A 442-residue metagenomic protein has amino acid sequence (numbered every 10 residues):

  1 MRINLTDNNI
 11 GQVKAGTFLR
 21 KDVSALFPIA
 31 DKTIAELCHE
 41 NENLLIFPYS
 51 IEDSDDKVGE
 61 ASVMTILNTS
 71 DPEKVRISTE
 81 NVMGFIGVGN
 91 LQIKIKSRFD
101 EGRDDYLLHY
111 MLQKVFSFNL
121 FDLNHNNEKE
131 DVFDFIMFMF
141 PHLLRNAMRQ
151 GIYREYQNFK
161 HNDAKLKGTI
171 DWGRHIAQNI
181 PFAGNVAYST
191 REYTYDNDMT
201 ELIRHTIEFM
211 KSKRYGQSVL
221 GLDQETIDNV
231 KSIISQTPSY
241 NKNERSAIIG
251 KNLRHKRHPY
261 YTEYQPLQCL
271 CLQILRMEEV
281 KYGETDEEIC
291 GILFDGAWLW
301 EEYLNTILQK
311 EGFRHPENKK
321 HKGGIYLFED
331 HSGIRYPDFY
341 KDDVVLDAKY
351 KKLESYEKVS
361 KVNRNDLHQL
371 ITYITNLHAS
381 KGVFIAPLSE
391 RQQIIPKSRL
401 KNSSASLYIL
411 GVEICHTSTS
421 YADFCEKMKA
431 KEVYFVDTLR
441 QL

Functional and structural regions predicted by a protein language model:
M1-D53, V280, E284-L442: Catalytic core segments in nucleotide and nucleic-acid processing enzymes
R2-E284, C290: Residue(s) in the substrate-gating loop at a strand-loop-helix junction that position the organic substrate next
